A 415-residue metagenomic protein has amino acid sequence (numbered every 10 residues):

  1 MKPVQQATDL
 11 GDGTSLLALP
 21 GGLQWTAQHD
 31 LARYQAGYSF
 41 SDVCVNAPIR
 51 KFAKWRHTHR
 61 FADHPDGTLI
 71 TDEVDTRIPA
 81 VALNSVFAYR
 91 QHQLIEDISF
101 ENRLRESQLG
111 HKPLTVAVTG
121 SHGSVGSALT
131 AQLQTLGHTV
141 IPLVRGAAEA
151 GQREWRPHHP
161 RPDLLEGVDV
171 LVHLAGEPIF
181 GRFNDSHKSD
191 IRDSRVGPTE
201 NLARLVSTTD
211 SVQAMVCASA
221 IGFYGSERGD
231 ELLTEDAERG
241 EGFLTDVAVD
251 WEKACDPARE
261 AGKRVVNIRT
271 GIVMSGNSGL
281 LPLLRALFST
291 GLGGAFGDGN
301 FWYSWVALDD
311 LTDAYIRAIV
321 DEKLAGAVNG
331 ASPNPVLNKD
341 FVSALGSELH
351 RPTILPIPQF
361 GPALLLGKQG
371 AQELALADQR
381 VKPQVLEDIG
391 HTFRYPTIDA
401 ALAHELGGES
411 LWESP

Functional and structural regions predicted by a protein language model:
K2-T71, D75-R77: Hydrophobic-ligand binding "helix-grip"
G110-L114, D321-Q369, A403, E409-P415: Mid/C-terminal beta-alpha module of Rossmann-like enzyme folds, strongest in SDR-family dehydrogenases/epimerases
P113-L136: N-terminal Rossmann NAD(P)H-binding glycine-rich loop of SDR-like oxidoreductase domains
Q152-N201: NAD(P)H-binding glycine-rich loop region in Rossmannoid oxidoreductase-like domains and their noncatalytic homologs
E200-G242: Conserved Rossmann-fold NAD(P)-dependent oxidoreductase catalytic core, especially the SDR/UDP-sugar
S219, K253-G276: Conserved beta-loop-beta element that borders a ligand/cofactor-binding pocket
R259, G271-W302, L345: NAD(P)-dependent short-chain dehydrogenase/reductase
R285-G294, N300-V336: Alpha-helical substrate-binding/gating segment
